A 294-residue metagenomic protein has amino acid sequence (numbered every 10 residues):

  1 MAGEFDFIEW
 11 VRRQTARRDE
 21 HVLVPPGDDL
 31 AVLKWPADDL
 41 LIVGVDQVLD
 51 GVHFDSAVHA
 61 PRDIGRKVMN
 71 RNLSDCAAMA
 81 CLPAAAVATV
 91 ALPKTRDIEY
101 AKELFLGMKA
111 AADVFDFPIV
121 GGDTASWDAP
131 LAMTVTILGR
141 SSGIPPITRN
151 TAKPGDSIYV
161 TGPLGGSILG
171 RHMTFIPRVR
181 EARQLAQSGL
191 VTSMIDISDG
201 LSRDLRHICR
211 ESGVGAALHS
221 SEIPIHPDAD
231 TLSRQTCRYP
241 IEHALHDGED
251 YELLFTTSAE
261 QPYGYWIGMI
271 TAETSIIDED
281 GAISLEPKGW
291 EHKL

Functional and structural regions predicted by a protein language model:
M1-A60, M79, A88, E103 (+1 more regions): Extreme N-terminal cap/leader segments of soluble proteins
V11, V48, L82-I168: Glycine-rich anion-binding loops of enzyme active sites
L23-P25, I42-V45, P118-G122, V160-T161 (+2 more regions): General beta-strand structural signal in soluble alpha/beta enzymes
V32, N72, A80, I119 (+3 more regions): Residue-level signal for inorganic ion chemistry
P61-A85, L106-V114, Q184, L201-E211: Small-aliphatic-rich amphipathic alpha-helix that forms the alpha element of a beta-alpha
T95, M173-E249: Active-site-proximal betaalpha loop/short-helix elements that scaffold phosphoryl/nucleotidyl transfer chemistry
L138-R140, L254-S258: Short hydrophobic/aromatic beta-strand micro-patches that form the beta-sheet surface supporting nucleotide- or nucleic
Y263-L294: Acidic, Ser/Thr/Pro-rich beta/coil linker or hinge segments at domain junctions
